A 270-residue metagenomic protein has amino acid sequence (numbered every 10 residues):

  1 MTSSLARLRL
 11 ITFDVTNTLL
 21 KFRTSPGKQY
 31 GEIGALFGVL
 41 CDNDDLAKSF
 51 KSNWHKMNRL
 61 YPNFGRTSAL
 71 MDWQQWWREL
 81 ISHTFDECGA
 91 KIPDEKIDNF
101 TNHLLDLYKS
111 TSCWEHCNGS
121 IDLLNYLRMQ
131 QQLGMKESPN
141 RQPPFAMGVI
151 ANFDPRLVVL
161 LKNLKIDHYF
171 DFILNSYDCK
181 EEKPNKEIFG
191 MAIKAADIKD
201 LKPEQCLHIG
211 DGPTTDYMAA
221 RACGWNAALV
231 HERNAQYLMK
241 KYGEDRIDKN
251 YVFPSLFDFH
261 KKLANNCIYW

Functional and structural regions predicted by a protein language model:
M1-I11, K91-P93, I121, N125-M129 (+2 more regions): Asp-based, Mg2+/Mn2+-dependent phosphohydrolase catalytic module
S4-I121, R128-M135, V158: N-terminal helical cap/lid subdomain that shapes the substrate entry/recognition surface in HAD-like hydrolases
